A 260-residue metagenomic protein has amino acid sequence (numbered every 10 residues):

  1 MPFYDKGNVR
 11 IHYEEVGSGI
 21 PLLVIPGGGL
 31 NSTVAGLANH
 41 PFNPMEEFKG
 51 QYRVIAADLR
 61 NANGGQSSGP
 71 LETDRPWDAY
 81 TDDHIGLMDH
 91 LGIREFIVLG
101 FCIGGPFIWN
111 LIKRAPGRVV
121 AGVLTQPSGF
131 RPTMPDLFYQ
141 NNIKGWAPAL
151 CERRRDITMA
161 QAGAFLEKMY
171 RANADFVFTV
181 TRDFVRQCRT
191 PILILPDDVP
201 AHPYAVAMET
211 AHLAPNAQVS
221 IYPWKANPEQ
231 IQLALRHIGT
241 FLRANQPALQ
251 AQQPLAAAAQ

Functional and structural regions predicted by a protein language model:
G7-S67: Conserved HGGG/HGGXW glycine-rich cap/lid loop of the alpha/beta-hydrolase fold
H40-E46, A56-F96: Active-site loop/oxyanion-hole signature of alpha/beta-hydrolase fold enzymes
D58-A62, S128, P223-K225: Short beta-to-alpha linker loops that shape the active-site pocket of alpha/beta-hydrolase fold enzymes
R94-F130: Conserved hydrolase catalytic core segment
R131-C188, Q250: The alpha/beta-hydrolase serine catalytic core
C188, I194-P196: Short beta-strand/loop motif that positions the catalytic acidic residue of the alpha/beta-hydrolase fold
P200-V206: Conserved alpha/beta-hydrolase "acid-adjacent" motif
A217-Q260: Catalytic active-site module of serine/aspartate enzymes centered on a nucleophile-bearing elbow/loop
